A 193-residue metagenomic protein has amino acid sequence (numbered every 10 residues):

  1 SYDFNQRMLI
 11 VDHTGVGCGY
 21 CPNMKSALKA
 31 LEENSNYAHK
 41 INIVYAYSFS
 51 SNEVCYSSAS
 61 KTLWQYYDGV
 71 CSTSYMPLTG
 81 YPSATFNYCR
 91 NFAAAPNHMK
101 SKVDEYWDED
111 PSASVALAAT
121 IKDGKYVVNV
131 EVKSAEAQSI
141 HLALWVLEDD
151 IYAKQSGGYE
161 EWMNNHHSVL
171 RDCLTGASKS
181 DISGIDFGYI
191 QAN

Functional and structural regions predicted by a protein language model:
Y2-F49: Local sequence-structure signature of Cys/Sec-based thiol-disulfide redox active-site neighborhoods
Y45-N193: Short, conserved sequence motifs used for protein processing/export or organelle targeting and for catalysis
